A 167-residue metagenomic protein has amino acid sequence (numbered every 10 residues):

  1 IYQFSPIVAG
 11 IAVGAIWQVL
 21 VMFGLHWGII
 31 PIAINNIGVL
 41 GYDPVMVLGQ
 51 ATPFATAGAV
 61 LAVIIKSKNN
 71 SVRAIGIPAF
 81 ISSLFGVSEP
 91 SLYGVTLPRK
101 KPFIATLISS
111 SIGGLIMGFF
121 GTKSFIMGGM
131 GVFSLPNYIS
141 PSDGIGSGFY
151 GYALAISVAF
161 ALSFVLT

Functional and structural regions predicted by a protein language model:
I1, G41, N69-N70, F120 (+1 more regions): Membrane-interfacial segments
I1-P53: Alpha-helical transmembrane segments and their membrane-interface boundaries that form or gate the permeation pathway
Y2-P6, S67, P141-S142: Helix-boundary and loop/linker segments of multi-pass membrane transporters
V21, V60-V63, G118, T167: Structural signal for membrane-spanning alpha-helices in multi-pass inner-membrane proteins, emphasizing helix cores
L25-I30, I65-K66, E89, F119-F120: Transmembrane helix-loop junctions in multi-pass membrane proteins
I32, P78, P90-T167: Transmembrane alpha-helical segments and their short flanking loops that form helix-hairpins/helix-helix interfaces
I34-S111: Helix-loop-helix junctions within the multi-pass membrane cores of secondary transporters/permeases
